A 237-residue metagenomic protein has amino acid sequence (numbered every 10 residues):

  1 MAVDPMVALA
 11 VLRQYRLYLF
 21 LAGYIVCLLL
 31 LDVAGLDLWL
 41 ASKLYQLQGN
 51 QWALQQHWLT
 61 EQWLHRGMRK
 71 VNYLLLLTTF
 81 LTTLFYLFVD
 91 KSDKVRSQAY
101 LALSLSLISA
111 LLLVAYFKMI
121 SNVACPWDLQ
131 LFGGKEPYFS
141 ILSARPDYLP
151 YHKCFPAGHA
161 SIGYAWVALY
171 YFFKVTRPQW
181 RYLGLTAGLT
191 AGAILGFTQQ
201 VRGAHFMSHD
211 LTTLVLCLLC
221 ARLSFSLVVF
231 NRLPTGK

Functional and structural regions predicted by a protein language model:
A2-D4, A34, L81-D93, Y170-T176 (+1 more regions): Structural signal for the C-terminal ends of transmembrane alpha-helices and the immediately following loop
A2-F80, M119-S121, K135-E136: N-terminal transmembrane-helix/juxtamembrane module of multi-pass inner/ER membrane proteins
V7-R16, F85-A99, V175-L185: Membrane-interface helix-loop-helix junctions at transmembrane boundaries of multi-pass membrane enzymes, predominantly
Y15, F139-K237: Membrane-embedded catalytic cores of phosphoryl/pyrophosphoryl-handling enzymes
L21-I25, L74-L75, L103, L107-L111 (+2 more regions): Alpha-helical transmembrane spans of integral membrane proteins, capturing the lipid-embedded, hydrophobic core of TM
I25-L30, I108-L113, L189-Q200: Aromatic-anchored segments of alpha-helical transmembrane domains
S42, D93-P178: Membrane-interface loops
M68-T83, L107, H159-A165: Hydrophobic alpha-helical transmembrane segments
